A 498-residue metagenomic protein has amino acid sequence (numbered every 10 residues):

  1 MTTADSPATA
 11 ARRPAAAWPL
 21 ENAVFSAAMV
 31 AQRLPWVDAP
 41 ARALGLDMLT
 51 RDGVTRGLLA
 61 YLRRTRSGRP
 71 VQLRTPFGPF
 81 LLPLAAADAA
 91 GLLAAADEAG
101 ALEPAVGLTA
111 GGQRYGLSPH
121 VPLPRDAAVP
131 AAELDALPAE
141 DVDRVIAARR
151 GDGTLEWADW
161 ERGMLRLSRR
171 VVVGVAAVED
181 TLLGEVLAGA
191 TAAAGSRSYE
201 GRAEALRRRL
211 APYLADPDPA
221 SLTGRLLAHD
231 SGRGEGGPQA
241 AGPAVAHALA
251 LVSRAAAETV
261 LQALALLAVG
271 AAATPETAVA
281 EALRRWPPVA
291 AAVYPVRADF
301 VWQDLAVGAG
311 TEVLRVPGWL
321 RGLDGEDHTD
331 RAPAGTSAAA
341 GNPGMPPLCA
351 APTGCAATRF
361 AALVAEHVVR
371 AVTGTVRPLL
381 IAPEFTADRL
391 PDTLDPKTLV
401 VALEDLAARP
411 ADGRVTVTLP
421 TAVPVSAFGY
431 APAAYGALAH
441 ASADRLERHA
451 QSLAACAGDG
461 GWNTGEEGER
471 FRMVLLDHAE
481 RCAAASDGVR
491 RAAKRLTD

Functional and structural regions predicted by a protein language model:
T2-G107: N-terminal membrane-proximal hinge/A-helix region immediately C-terminal to the signal-anchor transmembrane segment
R51-R63, A273-L305, R315-D324: Conserved cytochrome P450 K-helix E-x-x-R motif and the immediately C-terminal K′/meander segment
R74-G78, D135-E140, A147-R170, D180-L182 (+1 more regions): Cytochrome P450
L182-Q239: Cytochrome P450 catalytic core segment centered on helix I
R225-L283, A357, A365: Central I-helix of cytochrome P450 enzymes
V316-P352, A382-T386: Conserved cytochrome P450 K-helix/beta-meander segment immediately N-terminal to the heme-binding cysteine loop
A351, R409-D498: N-terminal secretion-targeting helices of virulence/extracellular proteins, encompassing both classical Sec signal
R359-D392: Cytochrome P450 heme-binding "Cys pocket" and the immediately downstream C-terminal segment
